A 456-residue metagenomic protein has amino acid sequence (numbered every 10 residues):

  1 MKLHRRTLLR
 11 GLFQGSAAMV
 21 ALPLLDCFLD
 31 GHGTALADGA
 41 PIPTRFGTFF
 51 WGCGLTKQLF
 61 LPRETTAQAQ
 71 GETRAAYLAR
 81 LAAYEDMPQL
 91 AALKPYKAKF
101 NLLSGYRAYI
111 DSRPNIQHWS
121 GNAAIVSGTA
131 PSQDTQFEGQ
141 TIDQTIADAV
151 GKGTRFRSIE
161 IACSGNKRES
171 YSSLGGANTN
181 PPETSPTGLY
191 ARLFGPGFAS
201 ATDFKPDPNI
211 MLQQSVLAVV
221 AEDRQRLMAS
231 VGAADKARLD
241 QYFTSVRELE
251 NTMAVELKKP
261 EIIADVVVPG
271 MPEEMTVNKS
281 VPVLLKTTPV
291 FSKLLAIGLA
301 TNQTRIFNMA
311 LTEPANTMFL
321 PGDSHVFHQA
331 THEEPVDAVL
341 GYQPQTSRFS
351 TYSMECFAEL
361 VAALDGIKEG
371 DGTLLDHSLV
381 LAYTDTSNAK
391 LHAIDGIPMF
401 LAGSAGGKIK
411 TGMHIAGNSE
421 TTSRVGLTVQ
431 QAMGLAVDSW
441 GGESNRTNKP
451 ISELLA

Functional and structural regions predicted by a protein language model:
M1-A456: Ligand-binding pockets and gating/stacking loops
